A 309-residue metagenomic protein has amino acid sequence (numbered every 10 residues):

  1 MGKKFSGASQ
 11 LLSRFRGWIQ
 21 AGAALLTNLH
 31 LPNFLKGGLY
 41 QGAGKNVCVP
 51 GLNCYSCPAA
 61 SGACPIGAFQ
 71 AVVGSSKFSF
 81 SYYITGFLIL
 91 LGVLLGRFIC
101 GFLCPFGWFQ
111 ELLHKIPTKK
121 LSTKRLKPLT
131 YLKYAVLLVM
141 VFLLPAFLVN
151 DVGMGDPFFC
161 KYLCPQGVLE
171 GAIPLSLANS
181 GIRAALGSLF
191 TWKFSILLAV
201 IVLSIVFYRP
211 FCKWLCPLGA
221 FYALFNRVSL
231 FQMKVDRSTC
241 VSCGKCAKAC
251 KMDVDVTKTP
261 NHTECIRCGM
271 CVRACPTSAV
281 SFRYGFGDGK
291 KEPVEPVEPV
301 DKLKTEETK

Functional and structural regions predicted by a protein language model:
M1-T257, T263-K309: Non-ligating segments of multi-cofactor redox enzymes
